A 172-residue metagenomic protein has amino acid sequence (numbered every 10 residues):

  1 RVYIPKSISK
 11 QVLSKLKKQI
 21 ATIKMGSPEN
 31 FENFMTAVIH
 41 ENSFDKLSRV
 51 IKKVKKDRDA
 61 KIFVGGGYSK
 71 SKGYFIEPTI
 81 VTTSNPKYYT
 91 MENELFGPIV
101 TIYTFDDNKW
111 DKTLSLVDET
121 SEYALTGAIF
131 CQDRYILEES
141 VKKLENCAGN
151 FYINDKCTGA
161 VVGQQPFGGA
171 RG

Functional and structural regions predicted by a protein language model:
R1, K17-R49, G67-F75, Y89-G97 (+1 more regions): Flexible, acidic loop-helix segments that line cofactor/substrate-binding pockets
R1-I8, A37, I80, G172: Short beta-strand and adjoining strand-loop segment in the mid-core of the Rossmann-like NAD(P)-dependent dehydrogenase
I4, I8, I39-K46, F105 (+1 more regions): Catalytic cores of large soluble enzymes that bind and process phosphate-bearing ligands
K6-M35, R49-G65, T83-T90, T120-E122 (+1 more regions): Glycine/threonine-rich helix-loop capping motifs at alpha-helix boundaries
Y68, F75-G172: Conserved C-terminal structural/oligomerization subdomain of aldehyde/semialdehyde dehydrogenase
